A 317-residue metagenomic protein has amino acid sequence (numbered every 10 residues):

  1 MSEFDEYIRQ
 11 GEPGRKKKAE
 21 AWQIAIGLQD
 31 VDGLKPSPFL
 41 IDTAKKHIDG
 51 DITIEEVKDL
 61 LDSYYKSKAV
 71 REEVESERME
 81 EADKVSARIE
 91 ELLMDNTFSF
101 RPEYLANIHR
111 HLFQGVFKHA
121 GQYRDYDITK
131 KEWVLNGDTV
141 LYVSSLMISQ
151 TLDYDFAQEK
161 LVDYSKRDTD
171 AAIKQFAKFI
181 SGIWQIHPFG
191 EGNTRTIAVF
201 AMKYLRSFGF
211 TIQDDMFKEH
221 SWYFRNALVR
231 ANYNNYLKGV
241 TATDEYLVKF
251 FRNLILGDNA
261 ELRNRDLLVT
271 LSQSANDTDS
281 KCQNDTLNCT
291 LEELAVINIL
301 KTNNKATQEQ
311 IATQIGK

Functional and structural regions predicted by a protein language model:
M1-K317: FIC/Doc superfamily catalytic core
